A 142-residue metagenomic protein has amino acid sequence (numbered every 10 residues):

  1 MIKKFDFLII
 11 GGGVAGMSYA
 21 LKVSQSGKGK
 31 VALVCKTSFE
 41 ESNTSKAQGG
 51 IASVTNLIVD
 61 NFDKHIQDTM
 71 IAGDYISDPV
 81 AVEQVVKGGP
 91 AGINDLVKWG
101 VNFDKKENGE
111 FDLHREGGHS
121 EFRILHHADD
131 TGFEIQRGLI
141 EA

Functional and structural regions predicted by a protein language model:
I2-F5: Core beta-strand elements of the Rossmann-like FAD/NAD(P) dinucleotide-binding domain in flavoenzyme oxidoreductases
F7-L33: N-terminal Rossmann-like FAD-binding beta1-loop-alpha1 element of flavoenzymes
K30, C35-A142: Conserved N-terminal/central alpha/beta ligand/cofactor-binding core
